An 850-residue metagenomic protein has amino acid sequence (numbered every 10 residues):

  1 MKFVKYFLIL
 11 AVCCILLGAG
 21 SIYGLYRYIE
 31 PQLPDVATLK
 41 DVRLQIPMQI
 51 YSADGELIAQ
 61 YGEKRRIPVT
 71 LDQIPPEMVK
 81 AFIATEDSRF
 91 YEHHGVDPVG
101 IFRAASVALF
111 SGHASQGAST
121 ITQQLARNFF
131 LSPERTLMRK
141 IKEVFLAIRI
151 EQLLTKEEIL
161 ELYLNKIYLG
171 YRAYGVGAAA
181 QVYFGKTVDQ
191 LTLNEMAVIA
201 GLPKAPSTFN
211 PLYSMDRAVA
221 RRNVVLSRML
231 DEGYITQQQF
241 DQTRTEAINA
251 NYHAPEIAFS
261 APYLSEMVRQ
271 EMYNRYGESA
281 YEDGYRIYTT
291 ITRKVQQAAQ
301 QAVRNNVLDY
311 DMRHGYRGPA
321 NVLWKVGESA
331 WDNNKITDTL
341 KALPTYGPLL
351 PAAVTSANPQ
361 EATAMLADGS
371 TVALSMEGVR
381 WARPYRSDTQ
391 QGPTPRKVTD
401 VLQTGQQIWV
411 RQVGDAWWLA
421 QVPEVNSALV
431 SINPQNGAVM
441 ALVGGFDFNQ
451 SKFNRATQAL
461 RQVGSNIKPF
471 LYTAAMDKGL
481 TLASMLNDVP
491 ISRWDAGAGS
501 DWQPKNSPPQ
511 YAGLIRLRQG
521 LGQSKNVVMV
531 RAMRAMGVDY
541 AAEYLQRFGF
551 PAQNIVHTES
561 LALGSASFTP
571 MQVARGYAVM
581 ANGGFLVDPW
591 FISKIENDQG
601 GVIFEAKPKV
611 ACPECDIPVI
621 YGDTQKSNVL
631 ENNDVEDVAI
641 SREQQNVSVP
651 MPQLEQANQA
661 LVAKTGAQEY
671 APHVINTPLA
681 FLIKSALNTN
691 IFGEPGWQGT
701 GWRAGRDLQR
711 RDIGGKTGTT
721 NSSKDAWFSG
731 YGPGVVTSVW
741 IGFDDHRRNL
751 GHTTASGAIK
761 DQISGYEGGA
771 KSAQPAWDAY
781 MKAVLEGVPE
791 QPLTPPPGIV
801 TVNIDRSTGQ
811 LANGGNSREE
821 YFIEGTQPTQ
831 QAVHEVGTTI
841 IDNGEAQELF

Functional and structural regions predicted by a protein language model:
M1-Y51, R89, A108-L109: N-terminal type II signal-anchor transmembrane helix that functions as the membrane-insertion/stop-transfer segment
I22, R27, S111-L366, A532 (+4 more regions): Non-catalytic, structured segments within soluble enzyme domains
I67-D72, T389-T399, V422-S427, Q450-F470 (+1 more regions): Short active-site loop at a secondary-structure junction that contains or immediately precedes the catalytic residue(s)
M78, T289, R293-Q296, Q300-A302 (+7 more regions): A penicillin-recognizing enzyme superfamily signal
F82-I83, M229, A299, P359 (+7 more regions): Active-site SXXK
Y91-I101, Y174-G177, T236-Q239, M476-A496 (+2 more regions): Short, well-structured active-site flanking segments
F110-R135, K186-D189, E256-I257, Q435 (+3 more regions): Conserved catalytic neighborhood of penicillin-recognizing serine enzymes
S500-N506, G537-R575: Mid-domain, small-residue-enriched loop/turn segments at the edges of structured enzyme/sensor domains
